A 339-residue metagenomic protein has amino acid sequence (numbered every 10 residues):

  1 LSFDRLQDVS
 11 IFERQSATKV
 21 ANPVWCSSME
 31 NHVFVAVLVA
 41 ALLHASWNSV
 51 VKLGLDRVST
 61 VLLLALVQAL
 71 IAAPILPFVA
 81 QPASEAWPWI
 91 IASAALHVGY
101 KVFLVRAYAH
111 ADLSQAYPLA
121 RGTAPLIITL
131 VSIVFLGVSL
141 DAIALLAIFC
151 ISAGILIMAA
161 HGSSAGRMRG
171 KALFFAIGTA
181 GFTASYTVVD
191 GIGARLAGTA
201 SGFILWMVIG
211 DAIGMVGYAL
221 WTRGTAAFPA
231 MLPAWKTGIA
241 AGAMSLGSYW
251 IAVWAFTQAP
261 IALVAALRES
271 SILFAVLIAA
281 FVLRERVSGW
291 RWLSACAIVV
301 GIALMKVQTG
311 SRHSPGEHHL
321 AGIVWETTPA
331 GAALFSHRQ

Functional and structural regions predicted by a protein language model:
S10-E13, A17, A21-A95, K101-L113 (+5 more regions): Membrane-interface interhelical linkers
V37, V61-L62, I90, Y117-P118 (+5 more regions): Hydrophobic/aromatic positions within or immediately flanking transmembrane alpha-helices of multi-pass small-molecule
A41-A45, A73, V98-G99, G122-L130 (+7 more regions): Hydrophobic/small/kink-forming positions within alpha-helical transmembrane segments of polytopic membrane proteins
K52, V105, S132-I133, G191 (+2 more regions): Small-residue-mediated transmembrane helix hinge/kink sites in multi-pass secondary transporters
L55-T60, L104-R121, S139-A142, R195-G202 (+1 more regions): Structural motif at transmembrane-helix junctions in multi-pass transporters
V67-I71, L119-V134, F149, G210-G214 (+4 more regions): Alpha-helical transmembrane segments of compact multi-pass small-molecule transporters, enriched in specific families
A72, T129-I133, I143-H161, W290-T309: Hydrophobic transmembrane alpha-helices of multi-pass small-molecule transport proteins
K171-G202: Selected transmembrane alpha-helices and immediately adjacent juxtamembrane segments of polytopic inner-membrane
